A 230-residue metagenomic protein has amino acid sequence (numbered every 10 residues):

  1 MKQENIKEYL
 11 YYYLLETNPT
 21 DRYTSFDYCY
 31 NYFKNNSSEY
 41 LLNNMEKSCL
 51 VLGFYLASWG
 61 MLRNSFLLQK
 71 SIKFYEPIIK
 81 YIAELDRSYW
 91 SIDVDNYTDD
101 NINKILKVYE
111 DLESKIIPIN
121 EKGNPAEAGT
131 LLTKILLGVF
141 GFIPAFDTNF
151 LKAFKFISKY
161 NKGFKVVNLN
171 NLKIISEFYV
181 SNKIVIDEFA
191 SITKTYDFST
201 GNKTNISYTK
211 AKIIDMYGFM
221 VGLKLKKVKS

Functional and structural regions predicted by a protein language model:
M1-G123, G141-S230: An N-terminal alpha-helical hairpin/helix-loop-helix interaction module that forms a charged, gly/pro-flexible surface
L131-G138: Short hydrophobic alpha-helical segments that form membrane-spanning helices or hydrophobic packing faces of helical
